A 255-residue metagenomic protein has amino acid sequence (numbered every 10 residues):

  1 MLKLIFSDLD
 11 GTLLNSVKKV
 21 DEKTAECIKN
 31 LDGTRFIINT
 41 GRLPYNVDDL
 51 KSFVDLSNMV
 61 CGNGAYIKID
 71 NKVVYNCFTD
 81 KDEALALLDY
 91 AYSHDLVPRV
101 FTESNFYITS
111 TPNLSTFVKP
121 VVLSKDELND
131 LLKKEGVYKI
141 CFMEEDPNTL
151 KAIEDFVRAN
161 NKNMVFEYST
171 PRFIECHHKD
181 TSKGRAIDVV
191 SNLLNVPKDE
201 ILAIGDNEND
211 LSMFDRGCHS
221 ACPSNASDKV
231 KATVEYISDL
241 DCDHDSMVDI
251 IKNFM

Functional and structural regions predicted by a protein language model:
L2-S16, F214: Asp-based phosphoryl-transfer active-site loop
S16-L114: Active-site phosphate-binding/coordination module
A25, K29, L211-D215, K231: Alpha-helical segments flanking ligand/cofactor-binding loops in enzyme cores
V54-D55, N63, N160-K162, R216-G217 (+1 more regions): Short, structured coil segments at secondary-structure junctions
V54-S57, N76-T79, L114-K119, K183-R185 (+2 more regions): Short, hinge-like loop/turn segments at secondary-structure boundaries
Y90, H94-V97, F101-R216, N225: Conserved acidic, metal-coordinating active-site core of Asp-based, Mg2+-dependent phosphoryl-transfer enzymes
P197, R216, S220, A226-M255: Asp-based, Mg2+/Mn2+-dependent phosphohydrolase catalytic module
